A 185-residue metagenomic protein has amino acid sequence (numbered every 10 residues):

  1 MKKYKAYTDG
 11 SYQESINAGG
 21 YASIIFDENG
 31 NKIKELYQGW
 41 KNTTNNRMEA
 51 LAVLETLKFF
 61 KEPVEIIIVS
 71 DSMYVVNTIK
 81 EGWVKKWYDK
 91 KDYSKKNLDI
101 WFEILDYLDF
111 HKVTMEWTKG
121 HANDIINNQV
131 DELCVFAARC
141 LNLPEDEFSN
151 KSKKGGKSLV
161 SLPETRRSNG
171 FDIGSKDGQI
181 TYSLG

Functional and structural regions predicted by a protein language model:
M1-L51, K58-E62, D131-E132, A137-F148 (+2 more regions): RNase H-like nuclease fold core
S11-A18, E35, L54-Q129, L133 (+1 more regions): RNase H catalytic domain
V76-E81, G155-E164: Short, mixed-charge aromatic SLiMs
E145, K154-G155: Low-complexity, Pro/Thr/Ser/Gly/Ala-rich linker/spacer regions in secreted, extracellular modular proteins
